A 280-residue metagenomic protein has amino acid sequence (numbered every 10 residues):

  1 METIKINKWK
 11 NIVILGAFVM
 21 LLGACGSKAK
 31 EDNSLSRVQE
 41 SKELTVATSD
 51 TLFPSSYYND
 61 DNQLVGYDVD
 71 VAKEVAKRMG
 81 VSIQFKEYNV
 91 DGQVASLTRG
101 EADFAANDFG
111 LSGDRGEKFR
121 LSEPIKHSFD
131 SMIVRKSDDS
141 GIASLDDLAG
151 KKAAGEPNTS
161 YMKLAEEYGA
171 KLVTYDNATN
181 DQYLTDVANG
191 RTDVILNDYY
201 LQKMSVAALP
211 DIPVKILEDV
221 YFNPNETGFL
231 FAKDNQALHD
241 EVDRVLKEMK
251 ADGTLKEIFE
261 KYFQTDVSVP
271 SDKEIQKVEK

Functional and structural regions predicted by a protein language model:
L21-A24: C-terminal motif of bacterial Sec signal peptides marking the signal peptidase cleavage site
G26, V69-R78, T159, G228-D266: Extended ligand-binding regions for polar small-molecule ligands
S27-E31, S160-Y175, V214-L217, L246-K280: Ligand-binding clefts/hinges and TM-proximal coupling segments of bilobed small-molecule sensing domains
E31-D108: Extracytoplasmic small-molecule ligand-binding "clamshell" domains of the periplasmic binding protein/Venus flytrap
L35-R37, R135-A153: Flexible hinge/capping segments at coil-to-helix
D50, H127-V134, Y199, A207-R244 (+1 more regions): Periplasmic-binding protein-like
F85-A95, S140, T174-N189: Short helix-initiation/N-cap motifs at beta->coil->alpha
A95, F109-E117, L164-E167, N189 (+1 more regions): A ligand-binding cleft/hinge motif common to bilobed small-molecule-binding domains
